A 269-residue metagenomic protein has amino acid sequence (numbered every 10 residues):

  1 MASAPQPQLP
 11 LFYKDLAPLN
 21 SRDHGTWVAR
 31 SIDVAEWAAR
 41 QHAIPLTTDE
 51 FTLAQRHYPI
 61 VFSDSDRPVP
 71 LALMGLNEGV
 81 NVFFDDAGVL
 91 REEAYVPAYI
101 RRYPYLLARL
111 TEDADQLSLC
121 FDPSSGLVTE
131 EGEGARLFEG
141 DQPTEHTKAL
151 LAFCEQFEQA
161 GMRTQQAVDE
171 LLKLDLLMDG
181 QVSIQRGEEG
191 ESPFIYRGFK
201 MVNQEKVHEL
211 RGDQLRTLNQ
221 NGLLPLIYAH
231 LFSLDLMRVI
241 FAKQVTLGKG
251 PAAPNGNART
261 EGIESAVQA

Functional and structural regions predicted by a protein language model:
M1-G75: Short, extreme N-terminal leader segments that mark the start of a protein/domain
A35-Q41, G79-F84, G88, A160-Q166: Short, basic/low-complexity N-terminal boundary segments at the transition from targeting/disordered tails
T48-L53, V96-A98, L172-L176: Short linear motifs in intrinsically disordered
A54-H57, R101-R102, A114, L177-D179: A short, compositionally biased
S63-S65, V69-L137: Aromatic- and glycine-enriched beta-alpha-beta binding-site module
L107-A269: A contiguous, surface-oriented mixed alpha/beta subdomain in the mid-to-C-terminal portion of proteins that forms
